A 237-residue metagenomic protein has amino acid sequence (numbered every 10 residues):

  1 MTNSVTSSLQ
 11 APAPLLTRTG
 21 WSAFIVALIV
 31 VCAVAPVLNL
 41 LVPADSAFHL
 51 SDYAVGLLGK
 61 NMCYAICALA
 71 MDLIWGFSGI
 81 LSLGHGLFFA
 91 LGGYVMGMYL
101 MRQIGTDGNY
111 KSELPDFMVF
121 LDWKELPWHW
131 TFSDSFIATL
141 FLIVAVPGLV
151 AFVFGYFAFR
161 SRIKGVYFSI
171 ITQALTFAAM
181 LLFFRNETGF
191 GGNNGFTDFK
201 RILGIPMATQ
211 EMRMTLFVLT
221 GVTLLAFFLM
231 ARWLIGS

Functional and structural regions predicted by a protein language model:
T2-S237: Transmembrane alpha-helices and adjacent helix-loop boundaries
